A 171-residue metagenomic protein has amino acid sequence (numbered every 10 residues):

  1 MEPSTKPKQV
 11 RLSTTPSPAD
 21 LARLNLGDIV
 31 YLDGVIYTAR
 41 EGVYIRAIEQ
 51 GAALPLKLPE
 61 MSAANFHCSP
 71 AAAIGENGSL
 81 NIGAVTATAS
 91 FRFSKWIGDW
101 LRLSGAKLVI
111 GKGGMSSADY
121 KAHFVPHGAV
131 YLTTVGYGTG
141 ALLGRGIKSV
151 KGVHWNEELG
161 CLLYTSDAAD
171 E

Functional and structural regions predicted by a protein language model:
P7-P16: Short, structured beta-strand/loop micro-motifs enriched in basic residues and often containing a Trp
V35-G128, L132-G136: Conserved mixed alpha/beta catalytic, RNA-binding, or beta-rich assembly cores of soluble enzyme, regulatory
S117-A118, Y137-L142, L159-L162: Short gly/pro/ser/thr-enriched loop/turn and capping motifs at secondary-structure boundaries
K121-H123, L142-G152: Active-site-proximal loop->helix
Y164-A169: Conserved small/polar residues in nucleotide/adenosyl-binding loops
